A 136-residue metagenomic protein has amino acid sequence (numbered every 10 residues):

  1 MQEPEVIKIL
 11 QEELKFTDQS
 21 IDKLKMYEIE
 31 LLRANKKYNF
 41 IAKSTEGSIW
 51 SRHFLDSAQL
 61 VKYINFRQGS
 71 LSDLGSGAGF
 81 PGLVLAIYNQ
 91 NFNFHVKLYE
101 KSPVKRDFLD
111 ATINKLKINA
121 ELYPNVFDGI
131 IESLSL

Functional and structural regions predicted by a protein language model:
Q2-F66, V104-K105, A111-I118: Class I SAM-dependent transferase core
A58-L136: Conserved SAM/SAH cofactor-binding pocket of Class I
